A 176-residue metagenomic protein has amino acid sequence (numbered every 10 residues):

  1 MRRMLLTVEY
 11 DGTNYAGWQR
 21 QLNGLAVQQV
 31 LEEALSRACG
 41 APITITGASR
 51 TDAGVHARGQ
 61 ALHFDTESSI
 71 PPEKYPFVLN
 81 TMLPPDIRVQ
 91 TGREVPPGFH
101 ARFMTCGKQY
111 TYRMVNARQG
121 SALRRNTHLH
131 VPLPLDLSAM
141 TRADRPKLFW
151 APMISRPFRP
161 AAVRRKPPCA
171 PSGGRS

Functional and structural regions predicted by a protein language model:
M1-S176: Structured-RNA-binding interfaces characteristic of tRNA pseudouridine synthases
